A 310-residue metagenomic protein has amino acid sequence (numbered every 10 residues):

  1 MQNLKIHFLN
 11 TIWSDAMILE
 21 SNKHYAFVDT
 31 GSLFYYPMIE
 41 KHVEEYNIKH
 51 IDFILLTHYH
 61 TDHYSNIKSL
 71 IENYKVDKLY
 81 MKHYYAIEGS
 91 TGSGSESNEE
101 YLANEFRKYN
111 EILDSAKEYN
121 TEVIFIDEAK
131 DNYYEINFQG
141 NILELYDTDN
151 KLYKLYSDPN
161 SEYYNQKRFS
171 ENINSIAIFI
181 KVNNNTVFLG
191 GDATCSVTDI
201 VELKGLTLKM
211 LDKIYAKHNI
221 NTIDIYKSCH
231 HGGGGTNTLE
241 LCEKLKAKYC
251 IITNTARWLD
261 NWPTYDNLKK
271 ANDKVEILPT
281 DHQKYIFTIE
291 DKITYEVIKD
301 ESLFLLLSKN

Functional and structural regions predicted by a protein language model:
M1-K49, F125-T222, F287-N310: Core dinuclear metal-dependent hydrolase active-site scaffold
T11, G31, Y59-D62, Y101-N104 (+1 more regions): Extracytoplasmic/periplasmic, Sec-exported soluble proteins
W13-D15, L33-Y35, Y59-S65, A86-G89 (+5 more regions): Active-site environment of divalent metal-dependent phosphoester hydrolases
D29, G190, S228-C229, T253: Thr-Gly-centered strand-to-loop micro-motif
F34-I87, K213-G233, K246-I251: Active-site metal-binding motif and surrounding structural segment of the metallo-beta-lactamase
Y35, I39, H63-N66, E105-I112 (+2 more regions): Stable alpha-helical elements in mature extracytoplasmic
I39-E40, I67-S69, G92-S93, V201-E202 (+2 more regions): Short amphipathic alpha-helical segments
K78-Y80, A86-E144, S170, K246-N310: Binuclear metal-ion centers of metallo-dependent hydrolases, dominated by the metallo-beta-lactamase
